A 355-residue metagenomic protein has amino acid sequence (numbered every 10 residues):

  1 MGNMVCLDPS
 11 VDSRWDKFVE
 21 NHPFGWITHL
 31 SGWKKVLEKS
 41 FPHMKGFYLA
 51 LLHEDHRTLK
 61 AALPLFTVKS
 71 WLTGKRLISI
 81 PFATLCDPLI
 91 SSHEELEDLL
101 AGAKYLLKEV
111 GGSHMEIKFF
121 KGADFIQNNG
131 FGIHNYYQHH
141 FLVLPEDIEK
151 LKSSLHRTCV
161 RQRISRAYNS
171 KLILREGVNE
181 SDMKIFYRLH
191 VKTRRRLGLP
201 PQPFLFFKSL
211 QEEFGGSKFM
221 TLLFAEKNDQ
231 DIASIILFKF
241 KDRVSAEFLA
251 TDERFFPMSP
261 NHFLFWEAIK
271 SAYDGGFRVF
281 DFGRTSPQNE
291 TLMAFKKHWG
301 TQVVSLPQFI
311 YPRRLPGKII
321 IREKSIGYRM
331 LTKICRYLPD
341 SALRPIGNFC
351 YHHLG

Functional and structural regions predicted by a protein language model:
G2-H56, L63-G74, F120-H139, P145-P257: A conserved beta-strand-loop-helix scaffold within acyl/acetyltransferase catalytic domains
K45, G111-S113, G276: Short loop/turn motifs at secondary-structure junctions
L49-A62, A83, S91, E97-L106 (+1 more regions): Aromatic (often tryptophan-rich) hydrophobic motifs at membrane interfaces
T67, N128-L151, F277-G355: Active-site/acyl-donor-binding loops of N-acyltransferases
S79-D87, H134-F141: Acyl/amide activation-and-transfer machinery of modular secondary-metabolite enzymes
P88-I90, R175: Acyl-group handling in specialized metabolite and lipid biosynthesis
E94-H139: Non-catalytic accessory segments adjacent to catalytic cores
E116, R175, V279-G283: Short catalytic-loop micro-motif centered on adjacent basic/acidic residues
